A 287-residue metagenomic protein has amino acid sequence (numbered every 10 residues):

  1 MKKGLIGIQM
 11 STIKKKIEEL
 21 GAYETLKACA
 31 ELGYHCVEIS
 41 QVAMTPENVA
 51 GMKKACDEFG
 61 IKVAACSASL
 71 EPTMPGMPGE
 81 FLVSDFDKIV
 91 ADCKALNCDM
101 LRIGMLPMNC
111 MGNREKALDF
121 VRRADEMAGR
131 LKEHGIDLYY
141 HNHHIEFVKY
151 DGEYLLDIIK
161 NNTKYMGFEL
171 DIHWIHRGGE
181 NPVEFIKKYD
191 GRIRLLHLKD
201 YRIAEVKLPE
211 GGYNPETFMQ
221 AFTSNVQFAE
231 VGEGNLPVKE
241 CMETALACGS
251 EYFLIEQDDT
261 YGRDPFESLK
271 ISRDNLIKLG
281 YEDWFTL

Functional and structural regions predicted by a protein language model:
M1-D99, I136, G167, R273-L287: N-terminal pre-domain/capping segments
K14-L20, C36-G51, L70-S84, M108-G112 (+5 more regions): Acidic-and-aromatic substrate-binding clefts and catalytic sites of carbohydrate-active enzymes
H35, M77-F168, F266-E267: Active-site acidic/histidine proton-transfer and metal-coordination neighborhood in alpha/beta enzyme cores
E38, A65, R102, Y139 (+3 more regions): Conserved beta-strand positions in the central sheet of alpha/beta enzyme cores
K53-L70, A124-L131, D157-T163, V238: Alpha-helix-loop-beta-strand connector modules within alpha/beta enzyme cores
L131-A229, N235: Acidic/histidine-rich catalytic cores of soluble enzymes
E233-L246: A short, acidic, amphipathic alpha-helical segment used as a generic capping/interface helix at domain edges
Y252-L279: C-terminal/domain-terminus segments
